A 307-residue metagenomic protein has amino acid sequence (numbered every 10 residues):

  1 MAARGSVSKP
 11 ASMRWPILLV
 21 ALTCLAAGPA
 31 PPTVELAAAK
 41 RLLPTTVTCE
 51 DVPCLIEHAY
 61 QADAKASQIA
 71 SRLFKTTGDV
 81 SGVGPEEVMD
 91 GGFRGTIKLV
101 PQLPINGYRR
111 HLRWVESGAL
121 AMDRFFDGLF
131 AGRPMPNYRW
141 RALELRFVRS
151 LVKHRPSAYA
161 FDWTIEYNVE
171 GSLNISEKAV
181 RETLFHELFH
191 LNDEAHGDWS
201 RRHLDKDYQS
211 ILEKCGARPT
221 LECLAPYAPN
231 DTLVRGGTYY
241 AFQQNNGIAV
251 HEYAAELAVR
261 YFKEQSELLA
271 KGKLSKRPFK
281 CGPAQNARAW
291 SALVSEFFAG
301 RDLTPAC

Functional and structural regions predicted by a protein language model:
M1-A11: N-terminal secretory signal peptides that target proteins for export/translocation
P16-T23: Sec-dependent N-terminal signal peptides
C24-P31: Bacterial Sec-dependent signal peptides at the C-terminal "C-region" and cleavage site
G28, V52-C54, H58, P219 (+2 more regions): Extracellular/secretory pathway and lumenal proteins
P31-G92: Disordered inhibitory propeptide/activation segment of secreted metzincin zinc metalloprotease zymogens, centered on
P32, A62, Y108-H111, V115 (+1 more regions): Intrinsic-disorder-associated interaction segments
S67-E170: Auxiliary, metal-adjacent structural segments of Zn-dependent hydrolase domains
P134-C307: Active-site-flanking segments in enzyme catalytic domains
